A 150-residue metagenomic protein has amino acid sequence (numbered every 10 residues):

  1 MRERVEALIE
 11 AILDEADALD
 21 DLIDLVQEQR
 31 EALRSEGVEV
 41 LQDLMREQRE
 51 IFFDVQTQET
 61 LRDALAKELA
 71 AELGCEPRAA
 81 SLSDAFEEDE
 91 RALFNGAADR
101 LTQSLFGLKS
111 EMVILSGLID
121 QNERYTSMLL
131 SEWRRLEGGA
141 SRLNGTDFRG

Functional and structural regions predicted by a protein language model:
M1-L82: Extended, charge-rich alpha-helical scaffolding segments
P77-G150: Short terminal interaction segments
